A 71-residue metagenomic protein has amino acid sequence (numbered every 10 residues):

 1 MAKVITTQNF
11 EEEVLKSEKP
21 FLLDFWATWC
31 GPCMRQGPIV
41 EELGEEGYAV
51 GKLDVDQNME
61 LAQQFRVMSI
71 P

Functional and structural regions predicted by a protein language model:
K3-F21, M59: A short beta-strand-turn-helix
F10, L23, V40, D54: Residue-level signature of catalytic and energy-coupling elements of molecular machines, predominantly ATP/GTP-dependent
E18-F21, F25-W29, S69: Short pre-active-site segment immediately N-terminal to redox-active cysteine/selenocysteine motifs in thiol-based
P32-G47: Typically the conserved alpha-helix immediately C-terminal to a functionally engaged Cys/Sec in thioredoxin-like
V55-Q63: Structural microenvironment flanking redox-active thiols in thiol-disulfide oxidoreductases
A62-I70: Thiol/disulfide oxidoreductase modules built on the thioredoxin-like
